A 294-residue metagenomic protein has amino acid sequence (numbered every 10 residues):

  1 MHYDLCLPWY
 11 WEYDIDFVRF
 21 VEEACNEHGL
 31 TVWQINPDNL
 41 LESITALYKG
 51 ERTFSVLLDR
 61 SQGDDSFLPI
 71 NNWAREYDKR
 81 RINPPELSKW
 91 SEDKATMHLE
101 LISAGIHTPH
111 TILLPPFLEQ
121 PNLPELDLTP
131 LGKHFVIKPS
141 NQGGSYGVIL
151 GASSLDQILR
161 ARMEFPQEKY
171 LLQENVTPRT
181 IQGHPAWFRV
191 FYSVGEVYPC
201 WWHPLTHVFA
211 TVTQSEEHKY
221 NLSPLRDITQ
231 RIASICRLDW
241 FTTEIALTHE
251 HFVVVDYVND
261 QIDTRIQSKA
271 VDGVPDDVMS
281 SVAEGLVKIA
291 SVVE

Functional and structural regions predicted by a protein language model:
M1-C6: Extreme N-terminal starter segment of soluble prokaryotic enzymes
W9-Q120: Conserved N-proximal alpha/beta basic substrate-recognition cap immediately N-terminal to, or forming the N-lobe
L87, P116-E119, S140-G144, S154-D156 (+1 more regions): Short acidic/polar capping segments at secondary-structure boundaries
M97, F135-R160: Glycine-rich phosphate-binding loop of ATP-grasp-fold ATP-dependent ligases
L101-I102, D127-Y146, Q167-Q182: ATP-grasp fold ATP-binding core
I149-C236: Phosphate-binding site of ATP-dependent enzymes
L238-E250: A short glycine-rich, hydrophobically flanked beta-strand micro-motif that places a catalytic Asp/Glu for divalent metal
L247-E294: C-terminal active-site "lid" helix and adjoining low-complexity regulatory extension at the edge of ATP-using catalytic
